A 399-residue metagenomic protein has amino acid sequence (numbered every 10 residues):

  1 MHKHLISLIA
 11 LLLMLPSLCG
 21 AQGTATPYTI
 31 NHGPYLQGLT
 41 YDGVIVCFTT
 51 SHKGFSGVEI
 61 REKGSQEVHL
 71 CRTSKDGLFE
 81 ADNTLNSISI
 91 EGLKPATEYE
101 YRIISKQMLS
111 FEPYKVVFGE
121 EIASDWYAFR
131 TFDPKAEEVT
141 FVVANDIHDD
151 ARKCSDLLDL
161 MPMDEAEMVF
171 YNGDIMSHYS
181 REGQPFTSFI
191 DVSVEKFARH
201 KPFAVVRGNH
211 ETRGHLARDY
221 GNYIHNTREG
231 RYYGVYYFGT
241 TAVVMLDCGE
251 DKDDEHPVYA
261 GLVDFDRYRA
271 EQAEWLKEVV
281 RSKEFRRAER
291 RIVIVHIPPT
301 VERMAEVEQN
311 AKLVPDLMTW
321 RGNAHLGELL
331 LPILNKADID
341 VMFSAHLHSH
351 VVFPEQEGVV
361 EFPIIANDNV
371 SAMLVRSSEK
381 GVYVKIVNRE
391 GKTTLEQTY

Functional and structural regions predicted by a protein language model:
M1-S7: Bacterial N-terminal signal peptides that target proteins for export
S7-S17: Bacterial N-terminal signal peptides
C19-V143, M163-D164, R291, S378-Y399: Acidic, histidine-bearing metal-coordination/catalytic regions of metal-dependent phosphoesterases
E100-A128, T187-R286, L317, L329-I333 (+2 more regions): Extended active-site neighborhood of metal-dependent phosphoesterases/phosphodiesterases
F111, D149-S155, S177-S180, R207-L216 (+5 more regions): Active-site environment of divalent metal-dependent phosphoester hydrolases
E137-G214: Conserved, compact domain cores that house catalytic/ligand-binding motifs in diverse enzymes and effector modules
T140-A144, E167-N172, S177, P202-R207 (+7 more regions): Structural recognition of the beta-strand scaffold that forms the well-ordered cores of secreted hydrolase catalytic
Y259, F265, R286-D340: Active-site-proximal segments of metal-dependent phosphoesterases and phosphodiesterases across multiple
